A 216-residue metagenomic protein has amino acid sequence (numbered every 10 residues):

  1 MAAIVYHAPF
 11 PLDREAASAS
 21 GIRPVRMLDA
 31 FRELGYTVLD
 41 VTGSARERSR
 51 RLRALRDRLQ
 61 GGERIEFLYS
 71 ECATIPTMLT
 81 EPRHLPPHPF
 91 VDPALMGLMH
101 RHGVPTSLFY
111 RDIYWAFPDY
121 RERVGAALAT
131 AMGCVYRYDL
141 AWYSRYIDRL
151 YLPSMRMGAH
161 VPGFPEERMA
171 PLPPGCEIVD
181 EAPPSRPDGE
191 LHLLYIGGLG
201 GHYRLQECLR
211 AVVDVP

Functional and structural regions predicted by a protein language model:
M1-R46, R53, E63, R101 (+1 more regions): N-terminal subdomain of nucleotide-sugar transferases
A8-V25, T77, P82-H88, G201-Y203: A short, glycine/small-residue-rich beta-strand->loop->alpha-helix junction that serves as a flexible
A16, R23-P24, E177-D180, S185-P216: Conserved catalytic-core segment of nucleotide-activated headgroup transferases in glycan assembly
T42-L55, L85-P89, I178-D180: Acidic-and-aromatic substrate-binding clefts and catalytic sites of carbohydrate-active enzymes
R58-V91, L98, H102-F109, R149: Short N-terminal targeting/anchoring amphipathic segment
P76-T77, Y110-A126: A short, histidine- and acid-enriched strand-loop-helix "catalytic/donor-clamping" loop that lines the nucleotide-sugar
F90-R101, A116, A126-R149: Membrane-proximal helix-turn-helix segments that form the acceptor-binding/catalytic region of lipid-linked
D139-P183, I196: Donor nucleotide-sugar binding/catalytic pocket of nucleotide-sugar-dependent glycosyltransferases
